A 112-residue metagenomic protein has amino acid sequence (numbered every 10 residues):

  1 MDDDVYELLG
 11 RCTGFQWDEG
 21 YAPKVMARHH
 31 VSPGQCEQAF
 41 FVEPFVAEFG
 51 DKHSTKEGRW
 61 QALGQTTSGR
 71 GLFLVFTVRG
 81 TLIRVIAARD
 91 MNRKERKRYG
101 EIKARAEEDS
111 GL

Functional and structural regions predicted by a protein language model:
M1-L112: Ribonuclease/tRNase effector modules and their secretory precursors
